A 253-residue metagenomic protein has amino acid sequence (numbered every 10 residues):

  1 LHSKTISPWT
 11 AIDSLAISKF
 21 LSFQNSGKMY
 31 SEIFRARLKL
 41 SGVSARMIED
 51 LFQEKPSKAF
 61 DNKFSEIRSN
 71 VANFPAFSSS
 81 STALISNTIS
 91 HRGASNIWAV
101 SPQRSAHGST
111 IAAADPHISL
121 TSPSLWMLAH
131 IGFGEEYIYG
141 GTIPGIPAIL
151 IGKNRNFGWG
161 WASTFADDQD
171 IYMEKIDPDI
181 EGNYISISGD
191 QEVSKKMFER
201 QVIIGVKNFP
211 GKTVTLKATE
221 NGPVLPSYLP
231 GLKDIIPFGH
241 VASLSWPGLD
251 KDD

Functional and structural regions predicted by a protein language model:
L1-I111, P116, S122, G140 (+2 more regions): Substrate-recognition/specificity elements adjacent to catalytic centers across diverse enzyme folds
H2, I6-I17, L21-S22, W126-I131 (+2 more regions): Short secondary-structure boundary/capping segments
E32-I33, G108-S109, L120-S124, A129 (+6 more regions): Short helix/loop capping segments that flank catalytic or ligand/cofactor-binding pockets
P56, F60, E66, P75-S78 (+1 more regions): Compact, glycine/acidic-enriched structural inserts
I97, S101, T110, A114-H117 (+5 more regions): Short, well-ordered alpha-helical packing segments
P102-R104, P116-L120, I131-F133, S163-F165 (+3 more regions): Short, flexible loop/turn elements at secondary-structure junctions
I131, E181-Y184, S227-K233: Low-complexity, polar-biased intrinsically disordered regions enriched in Pro/Ser/Thr/Gly
E199-I203, T213-K233, A242-L244: C-terminal accessory segments of proteins
